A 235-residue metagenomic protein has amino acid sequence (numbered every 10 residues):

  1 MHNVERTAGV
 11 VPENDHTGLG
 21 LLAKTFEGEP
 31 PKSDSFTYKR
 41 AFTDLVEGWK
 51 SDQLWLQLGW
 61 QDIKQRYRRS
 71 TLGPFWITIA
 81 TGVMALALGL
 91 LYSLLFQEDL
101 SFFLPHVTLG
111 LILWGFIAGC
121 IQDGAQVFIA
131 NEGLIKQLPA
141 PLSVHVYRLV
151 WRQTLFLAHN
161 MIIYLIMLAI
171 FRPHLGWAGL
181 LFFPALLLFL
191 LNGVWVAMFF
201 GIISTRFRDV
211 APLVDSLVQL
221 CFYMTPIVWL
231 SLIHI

Functional and structural regions predicted by a protein language model:
M1-I233: Hydrophobic transmembrane alpha-helices and immediately adjacent juxtamembrane helices of multi-pass inner-membrane
